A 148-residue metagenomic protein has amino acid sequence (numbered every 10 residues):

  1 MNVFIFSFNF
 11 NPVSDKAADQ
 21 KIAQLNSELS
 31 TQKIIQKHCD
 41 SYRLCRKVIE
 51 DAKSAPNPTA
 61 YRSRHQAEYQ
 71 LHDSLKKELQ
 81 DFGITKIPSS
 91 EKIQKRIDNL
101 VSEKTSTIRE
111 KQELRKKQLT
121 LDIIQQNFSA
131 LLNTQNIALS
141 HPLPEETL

Functional and structural regions predicted by a protein language model:
M1-L148: Extended intrinsically disordered terminal tails
